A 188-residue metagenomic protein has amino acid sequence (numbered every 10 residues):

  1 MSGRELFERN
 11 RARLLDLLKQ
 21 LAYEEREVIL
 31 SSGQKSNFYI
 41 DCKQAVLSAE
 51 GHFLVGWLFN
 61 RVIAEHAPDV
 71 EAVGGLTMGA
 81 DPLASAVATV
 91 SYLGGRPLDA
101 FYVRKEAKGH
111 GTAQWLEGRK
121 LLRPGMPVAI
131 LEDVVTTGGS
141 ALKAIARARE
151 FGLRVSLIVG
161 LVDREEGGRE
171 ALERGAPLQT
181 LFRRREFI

Functional and structural regions predicted by a protein language model:
S2-L17, A146-I188: PRPP-dependent phosphoribosyltransferase catalytic core
S2-P68: Active-site-facing substrate-recognition patch
S32, R119-P124, E150-F151, A171-L172: Solvent-exposed alpha-helices and their adjacent loops that cap or buttress functional pockets in soluble metabolic
W57, R61, E65, S85 (+3 more regions): Short, well-ordered alpha-helices that flank and scaffold nucleotide-derived cofactor binding pockets
H66-D69, R123-P124, L153: Glycine-rich phosphate-binding loop signature in dinucleotide/nucleotide-binding domains
P68-G79, L157-G160: Short glycine-rich phosphate-binding loop at a beta-alpha junction
A84-A129, G139-L142: Short, glycine/charge-rich flexible loops or terminal/linker lids adjacent to PRPP-binding catalytic cores
E132-I145, G167: Acidic, divalent-metal-coordinating active-site segment for phosphoryl/phosphodiester hydrolysis, typified by short
